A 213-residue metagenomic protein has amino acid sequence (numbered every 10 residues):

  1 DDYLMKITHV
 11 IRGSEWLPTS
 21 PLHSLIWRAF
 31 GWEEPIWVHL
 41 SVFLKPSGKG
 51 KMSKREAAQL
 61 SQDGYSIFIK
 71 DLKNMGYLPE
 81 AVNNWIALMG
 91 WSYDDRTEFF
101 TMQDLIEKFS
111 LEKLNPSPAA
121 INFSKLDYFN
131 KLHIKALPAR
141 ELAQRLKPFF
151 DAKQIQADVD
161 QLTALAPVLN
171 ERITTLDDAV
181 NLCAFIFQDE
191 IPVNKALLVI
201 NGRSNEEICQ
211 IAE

Functional and structural regions predicted by a protein language model:
Y3-M5, E15-E213: Conserved nucleotide- and phosphate/pyrophosphate-binding catalytic cores in adenylate/nucleotidyl-handling enzymes
I7-V10: Short active-site oxyanion
